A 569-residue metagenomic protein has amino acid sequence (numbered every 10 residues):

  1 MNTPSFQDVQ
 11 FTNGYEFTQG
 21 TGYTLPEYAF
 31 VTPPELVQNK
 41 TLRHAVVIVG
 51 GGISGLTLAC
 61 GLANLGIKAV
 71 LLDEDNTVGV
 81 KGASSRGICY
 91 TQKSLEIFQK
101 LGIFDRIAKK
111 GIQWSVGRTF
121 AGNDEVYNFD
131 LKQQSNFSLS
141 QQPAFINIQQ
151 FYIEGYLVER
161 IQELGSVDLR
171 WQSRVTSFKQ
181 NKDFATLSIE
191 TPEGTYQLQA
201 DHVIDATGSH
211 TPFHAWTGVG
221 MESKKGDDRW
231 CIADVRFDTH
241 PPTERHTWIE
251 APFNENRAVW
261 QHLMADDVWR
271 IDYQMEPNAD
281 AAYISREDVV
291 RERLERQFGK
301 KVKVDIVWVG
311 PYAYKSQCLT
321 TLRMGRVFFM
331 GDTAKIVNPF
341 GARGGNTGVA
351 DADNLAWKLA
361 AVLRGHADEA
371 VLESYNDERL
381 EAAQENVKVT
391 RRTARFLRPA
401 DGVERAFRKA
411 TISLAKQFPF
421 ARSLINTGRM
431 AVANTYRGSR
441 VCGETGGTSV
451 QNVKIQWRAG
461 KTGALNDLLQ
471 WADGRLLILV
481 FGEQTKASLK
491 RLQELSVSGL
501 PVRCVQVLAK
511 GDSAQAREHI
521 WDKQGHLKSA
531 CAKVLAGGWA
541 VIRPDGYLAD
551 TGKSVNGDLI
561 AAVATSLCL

Functional and structural regions predicted by a protein language model:
M1-V46, G61-L65: Extreme N-terminal leader/targeting segments of oxidoreductases
N2-Y15, R405-A410, A421-R422, N426 (+1 more regions): Non-catalytic interaction/Regulatory regions outside core domains
P4-E16, K81-R160: Active-site-adjacent segment of FAD-dependent monooxygenases/related oxidoreductases
L42-H44, E193-H202: Core beta-strand elements of the Rossmann-like FAD/NAD(P) dinucleotide-binding domain in flavoenzyme oxidoreductases
G51-C60, L65, D75, L157 (+7 more regions): Conserved mid-domain beta->alpha element of the FAD-binding
A63-S85: Glycine-rich FAD pyrophosphate-binding loop
E159, H202, A206-Y314: Conserved FAD-binding catalytic core of PHBH/FMO-like flavoproteins
W171-T186, G310-Y312: A conserved short coil-to-beta-strand element within the FAD-binding core of flavoproteins
